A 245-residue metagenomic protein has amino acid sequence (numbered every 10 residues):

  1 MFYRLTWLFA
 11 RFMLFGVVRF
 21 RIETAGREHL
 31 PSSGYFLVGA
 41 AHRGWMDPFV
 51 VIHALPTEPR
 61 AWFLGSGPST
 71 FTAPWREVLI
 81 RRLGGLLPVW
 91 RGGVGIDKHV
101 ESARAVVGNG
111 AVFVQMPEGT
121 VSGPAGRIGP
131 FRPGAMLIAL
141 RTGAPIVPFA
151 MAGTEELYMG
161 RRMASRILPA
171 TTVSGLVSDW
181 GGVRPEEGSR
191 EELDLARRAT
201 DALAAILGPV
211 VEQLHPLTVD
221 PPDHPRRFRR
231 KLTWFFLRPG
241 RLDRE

Functional and structural regions predicted by a protein language model:
Y3-V18, E77, R81, G85 (+2 more regions): Short hydrophobic helices that act as membrane-entry/anchoring signals
T6, A10, V100, R104 (+1 more regions): Short, amphipathic alpha-helical "lid/cap" segments that border enzyme active or binding sites
F20-D194: Soluble catalytic domains of membrane acyltransferases
G182-V219: A contiguous, mid-protein "functional segment" used to position or interact with cofactors/ions or partner subunits
L214-G240: Short, highly charged C-terminal tails/helix-capping segments
L242-E245: C-terminal non-catalytic accessory extensions
